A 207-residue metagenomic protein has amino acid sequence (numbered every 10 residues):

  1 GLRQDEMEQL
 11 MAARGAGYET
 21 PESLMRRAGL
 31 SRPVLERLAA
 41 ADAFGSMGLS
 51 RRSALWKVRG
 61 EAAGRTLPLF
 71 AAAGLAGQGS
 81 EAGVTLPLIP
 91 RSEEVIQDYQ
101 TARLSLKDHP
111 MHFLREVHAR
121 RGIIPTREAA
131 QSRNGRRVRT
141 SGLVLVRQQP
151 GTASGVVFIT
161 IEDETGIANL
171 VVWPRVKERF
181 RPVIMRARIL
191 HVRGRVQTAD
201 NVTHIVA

Functional and structural regions predicted by a protein language model:
G1-Q131, R195-Q197, V206-A207: Sliding clamp-binding short linear motifs that recruit DNA-associated proteins to replication/repair hubs
Q4-E6, R137, T165, I189: Coil-to-beta-strand transition motifs
E116-S154: Flexible, glycine/threonine-enriched loop-and-boundary segments that flank and lead into catalytic domains of large
V138, G142-V144, A187-N201: Flexible glycine-rich surface loops and low-complexity tracts that mediate binding to linear polymers
T140, G166-L170, T203: Short beta-strand segments
P150-R175: OB-fold (S1/OB) nucleic-acid-binding surfaces
V176-V192: Short nucleic-acid-contacting surface segments enriched for D/E, G, S/T with interspersed K/R
